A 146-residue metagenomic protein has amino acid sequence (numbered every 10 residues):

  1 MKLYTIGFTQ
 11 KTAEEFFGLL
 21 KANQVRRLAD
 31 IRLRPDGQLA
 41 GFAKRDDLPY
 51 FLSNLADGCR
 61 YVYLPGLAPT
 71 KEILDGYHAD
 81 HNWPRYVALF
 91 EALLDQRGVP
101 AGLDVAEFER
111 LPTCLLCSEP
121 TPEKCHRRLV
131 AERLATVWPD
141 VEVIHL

Functional and structural regions predicted by a protein language model:
M1-L146: Residues lining hydrophobic/aromatic ligand-binding pockets adjacent to catalytic sites
